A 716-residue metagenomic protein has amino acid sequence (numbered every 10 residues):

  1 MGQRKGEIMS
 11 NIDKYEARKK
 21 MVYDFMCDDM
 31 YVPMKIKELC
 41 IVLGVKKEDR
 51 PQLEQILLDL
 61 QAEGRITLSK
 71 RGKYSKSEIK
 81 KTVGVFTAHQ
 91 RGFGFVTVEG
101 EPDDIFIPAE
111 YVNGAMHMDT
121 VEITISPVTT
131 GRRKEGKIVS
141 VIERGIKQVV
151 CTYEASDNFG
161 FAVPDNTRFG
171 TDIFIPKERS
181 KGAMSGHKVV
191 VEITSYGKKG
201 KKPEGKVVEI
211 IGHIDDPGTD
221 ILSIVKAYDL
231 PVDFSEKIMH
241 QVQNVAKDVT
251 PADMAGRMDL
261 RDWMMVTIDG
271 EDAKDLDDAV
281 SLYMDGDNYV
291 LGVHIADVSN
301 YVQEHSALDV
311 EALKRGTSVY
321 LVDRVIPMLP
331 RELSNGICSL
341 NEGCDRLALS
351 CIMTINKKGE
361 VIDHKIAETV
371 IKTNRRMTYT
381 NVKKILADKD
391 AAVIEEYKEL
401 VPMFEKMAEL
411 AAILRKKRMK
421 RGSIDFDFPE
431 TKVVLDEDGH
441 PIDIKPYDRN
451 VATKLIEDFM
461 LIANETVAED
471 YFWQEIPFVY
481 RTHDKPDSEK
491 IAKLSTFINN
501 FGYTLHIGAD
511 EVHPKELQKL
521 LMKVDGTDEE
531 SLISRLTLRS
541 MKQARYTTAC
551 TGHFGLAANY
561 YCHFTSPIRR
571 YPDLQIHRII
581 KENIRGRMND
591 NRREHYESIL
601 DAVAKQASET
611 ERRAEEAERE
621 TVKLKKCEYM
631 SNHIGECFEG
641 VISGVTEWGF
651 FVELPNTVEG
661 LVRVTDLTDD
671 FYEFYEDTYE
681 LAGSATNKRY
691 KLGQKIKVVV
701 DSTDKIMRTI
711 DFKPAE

Functional and structural regions predicted by a protein language model:
G2-G292, S299-D345, K383-K384, Y679-L681 (+3 more regions): Charge-lined substrate channels and their catalytic hotspots, especially those that engage the 3′ end of RNA
I41, S195-Y196, S223-K226, L230 (+4 more regions): Electropositive polyanion-binding surfaces
